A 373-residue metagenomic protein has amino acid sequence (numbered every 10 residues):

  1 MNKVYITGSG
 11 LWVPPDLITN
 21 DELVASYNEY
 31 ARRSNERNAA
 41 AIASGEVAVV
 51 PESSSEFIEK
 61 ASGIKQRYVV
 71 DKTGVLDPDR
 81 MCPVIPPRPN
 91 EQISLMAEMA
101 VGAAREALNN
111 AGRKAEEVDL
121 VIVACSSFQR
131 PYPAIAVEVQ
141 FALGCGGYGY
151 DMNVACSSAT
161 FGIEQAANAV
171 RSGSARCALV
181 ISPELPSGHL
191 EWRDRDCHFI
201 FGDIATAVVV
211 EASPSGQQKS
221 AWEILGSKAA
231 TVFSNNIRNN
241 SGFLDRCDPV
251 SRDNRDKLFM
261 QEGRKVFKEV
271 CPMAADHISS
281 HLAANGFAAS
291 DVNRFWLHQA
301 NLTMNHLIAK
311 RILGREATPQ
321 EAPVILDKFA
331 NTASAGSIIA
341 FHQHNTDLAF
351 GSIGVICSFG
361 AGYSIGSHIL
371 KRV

Functional and structural regions predicted by a protein language model:
M1-I93, D194-K268, P272, D276 (+2 more regions): Condensing-enzyme catalytic core mediating Claisen C-C bond formation in acyl metabolism
I6, S54-V154, A284-N305: Conserved beta-ketoacyl condensing-enzyme motif
I6-G8, I58, A107, V121 (+7 more regions): Buried hydrophobic positions in well-ordered alpha/beta secondary-structure cores of metabolic enzymes
T7, A124, N153, A178-E184 (+2 more regions): Short beta-strand segments
L17-I18, Y132-I135, I163-E164, H189-R195 (+2 more regions): Short acidic, glycine/serine/threonine-rich loops at helix termini
V101, L108, S127-Q129, F141-Y148 (+4 more regions): Claisen-condensing/thiolase-fold acyl-transfer catalytic domains that form or cleave C-C bonds in fatty acid
S174-A205: Flexible, glycine-rich active-site loops centered on histidine and acidic residues that chelate a metal or position
S182-P183, L190, V232-N240, N301-M304: Acyl-CoA/ACP chain-elongation machinery
